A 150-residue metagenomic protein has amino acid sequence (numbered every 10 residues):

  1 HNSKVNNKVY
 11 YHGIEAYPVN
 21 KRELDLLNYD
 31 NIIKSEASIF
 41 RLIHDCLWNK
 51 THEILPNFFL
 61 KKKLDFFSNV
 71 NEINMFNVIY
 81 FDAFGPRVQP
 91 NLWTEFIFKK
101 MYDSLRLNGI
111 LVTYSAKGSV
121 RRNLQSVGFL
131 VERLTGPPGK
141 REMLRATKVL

Functional and structural regions predicted by a protein language model:
H1-N6: Conserved SAM-binding loop of SAM-dependent methyltransferases across substrates and taxa, primarily the Class I
Y10-E15: Conserved SAM-binding motif I beta-strand of class I
Y17, K117: Conserved SAM/SAH-binding beta-strand->alpha-helix loop
E23-I73: S-adenosyl-L-methionine
N77-N91: A short SAM/SAH-binding and catalytic strip from SAM-dependent methyltransferases
V78-Y80, L107-S115: Conserved beta-strand signature within the Rossmann-like core of class I S-adenosyl-L-methionine
N91-N108: A short glycine-rich, Lys/Arg-flanked "PGG" loop and its adjoining helix->strand segment in the class I
V127-L150: Core SAM-dependent methyltransferase catalytic element
